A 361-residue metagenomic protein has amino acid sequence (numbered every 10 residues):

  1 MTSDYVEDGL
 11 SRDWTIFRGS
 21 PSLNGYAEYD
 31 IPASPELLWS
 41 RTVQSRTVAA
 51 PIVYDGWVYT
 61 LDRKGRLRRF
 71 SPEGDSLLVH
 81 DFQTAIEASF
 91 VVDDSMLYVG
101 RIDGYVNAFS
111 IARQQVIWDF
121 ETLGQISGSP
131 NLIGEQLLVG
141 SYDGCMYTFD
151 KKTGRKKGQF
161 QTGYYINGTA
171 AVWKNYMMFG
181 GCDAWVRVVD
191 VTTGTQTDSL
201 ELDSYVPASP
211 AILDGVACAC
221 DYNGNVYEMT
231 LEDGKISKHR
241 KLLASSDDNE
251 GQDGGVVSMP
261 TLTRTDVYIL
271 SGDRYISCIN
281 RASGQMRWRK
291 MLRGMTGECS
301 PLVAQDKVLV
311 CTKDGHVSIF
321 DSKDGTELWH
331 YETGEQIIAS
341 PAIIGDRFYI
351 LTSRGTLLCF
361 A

Functional and structural regions predicted by a protein language model:
D8-S11, R18-P21, A33-S34, L38-I52 (+12 more regions): Extracytoplasmic beta-rich repeat domains
D62, R101, S141, G181 (+4 more regions): Structural signature of WD-repeat beta-propellers
D62-P72: Beta-propeller domains
S71-D75, S110-Q114, D150-G154, D190-G194 (+4 more regions): Short loop/turn segments that connect beta-strands within beta-propeller blades
I269-S277, R289-I319: Loop/turn-rich, solvent-exposed surfaces of beta-rich toroidal or solenoidal domains
T333-A361: Blade-level signature of beta-propeller repeat domains, shared across WD40, Kelch, NHL, RCC1 and BNR/Asp-box propellers
